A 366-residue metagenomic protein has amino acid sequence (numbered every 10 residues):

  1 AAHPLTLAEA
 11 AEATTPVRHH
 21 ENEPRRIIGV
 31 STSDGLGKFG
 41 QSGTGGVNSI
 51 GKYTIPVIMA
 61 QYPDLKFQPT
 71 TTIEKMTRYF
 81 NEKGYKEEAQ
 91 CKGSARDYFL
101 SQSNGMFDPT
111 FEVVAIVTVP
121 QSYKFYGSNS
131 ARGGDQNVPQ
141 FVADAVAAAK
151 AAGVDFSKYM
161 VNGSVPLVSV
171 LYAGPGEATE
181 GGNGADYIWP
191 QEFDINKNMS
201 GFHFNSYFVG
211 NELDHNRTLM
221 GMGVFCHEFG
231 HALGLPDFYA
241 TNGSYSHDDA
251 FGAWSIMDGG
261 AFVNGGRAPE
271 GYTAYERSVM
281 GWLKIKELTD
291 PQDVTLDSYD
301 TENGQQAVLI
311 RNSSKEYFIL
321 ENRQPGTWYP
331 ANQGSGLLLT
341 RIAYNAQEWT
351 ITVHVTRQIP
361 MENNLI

Functional and structural regions predicted by a protein language model:
P4-C226, P236-S244, I342, A346-I366: Propeptide-to-catalytic entry region of secreted or membrane-anchored zinc metalloproteases
L167-Q333, A343-N345: Extracellular hydrolytic enzyme modules, especially secreted metalloproteases of the metzincin/thermolysin-like class
